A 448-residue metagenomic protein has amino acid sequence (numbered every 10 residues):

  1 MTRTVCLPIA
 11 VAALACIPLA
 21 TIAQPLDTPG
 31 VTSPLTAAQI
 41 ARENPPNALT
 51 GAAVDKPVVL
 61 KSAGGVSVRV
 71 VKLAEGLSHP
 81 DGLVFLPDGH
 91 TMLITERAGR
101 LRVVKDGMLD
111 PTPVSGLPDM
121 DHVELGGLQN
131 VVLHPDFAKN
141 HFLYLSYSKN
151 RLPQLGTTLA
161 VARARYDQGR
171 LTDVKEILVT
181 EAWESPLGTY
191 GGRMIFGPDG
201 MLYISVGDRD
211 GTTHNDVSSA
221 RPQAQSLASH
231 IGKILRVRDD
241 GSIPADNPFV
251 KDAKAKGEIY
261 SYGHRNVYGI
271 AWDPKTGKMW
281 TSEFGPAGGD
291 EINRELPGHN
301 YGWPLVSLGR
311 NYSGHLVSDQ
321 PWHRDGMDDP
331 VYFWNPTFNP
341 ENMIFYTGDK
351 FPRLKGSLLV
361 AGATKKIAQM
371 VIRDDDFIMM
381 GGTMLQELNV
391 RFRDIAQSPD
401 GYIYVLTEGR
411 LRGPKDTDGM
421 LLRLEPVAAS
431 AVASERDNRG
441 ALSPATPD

Functional and structural regions predicted by a protein language model:
M1-I9: Bacterial N-terminal signal peptides that target proteins for export
P18-A20: N-terminal signal peptide c-region/cleavage motif recognized by signal peptidases
Q24-D210, G269-W272, K278-G285, P336-D375 (+2 more regions): Acidic, Gly/Ser/Thr-rich repeat motifs that build Ca2+-stabilized beta-propeller blades
P113-G126, V174-Y190, H230, D239-Y260 (+2 more regions): Surface-exposed loop and turn segments in beta-propeller and other repeat-based domains that flank or scaffold
L159-G169, P222-D240, E295-L296, G419-E425: Beta-propeller blade signature
D239, R373-D374, K415, L422-L442: Flexible "stalk/tail and boundary" regions
A255-E291: Repeat-solenoid scaffold signature
H264, F377-P399: Conserved blade-ending motifs and adjacent loop-strand segments that build the rim/top face of beta-propeller domains
